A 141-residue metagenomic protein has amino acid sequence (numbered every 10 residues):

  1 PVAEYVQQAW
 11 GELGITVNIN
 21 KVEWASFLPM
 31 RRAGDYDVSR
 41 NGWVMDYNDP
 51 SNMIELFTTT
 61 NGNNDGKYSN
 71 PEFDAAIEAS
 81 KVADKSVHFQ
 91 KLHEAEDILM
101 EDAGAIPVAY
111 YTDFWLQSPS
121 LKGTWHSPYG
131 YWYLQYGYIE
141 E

Functional and structural regions predicted by a protein language model:
P1-Q7: Bilobed "Venus flytrap"/periplasmic-binding protein-like clamshell domains and structurally analogous long
A3, K21-W24, Y47, G66-D74 (+1 more regions): Solvent-exposed, acidic/flexible segments
Q7-Q8, W125: Short, solvent-exposed amphipathic alpha-helical segments in soluble enzyme and RNA/protein-processing domains
Q8-T58, K91: Periplasmic binding protein-like
A9-G11, V17-N18, A75, K81 (+2 more regions): Conserved C-terminal helix/tail region of periplasmic/extracytoplasmic solute-binding proteins
N20, Y47, N61, G66 (+3 more regions): Preference for short coil/turn "hinge" residues that link or interrupt alpha-helices
M30-D35, N52-K81, Y110-E141: Short, solvent-exposed loop/beta-turn-alpha elements that line the ligand-binding surface or hinge of extracytoplasmic
D35, S39-G42, A83-P119: Bilobed periplasmic-binding protein-like "clamshell/Venus-flytrap" ligand-binding domains
